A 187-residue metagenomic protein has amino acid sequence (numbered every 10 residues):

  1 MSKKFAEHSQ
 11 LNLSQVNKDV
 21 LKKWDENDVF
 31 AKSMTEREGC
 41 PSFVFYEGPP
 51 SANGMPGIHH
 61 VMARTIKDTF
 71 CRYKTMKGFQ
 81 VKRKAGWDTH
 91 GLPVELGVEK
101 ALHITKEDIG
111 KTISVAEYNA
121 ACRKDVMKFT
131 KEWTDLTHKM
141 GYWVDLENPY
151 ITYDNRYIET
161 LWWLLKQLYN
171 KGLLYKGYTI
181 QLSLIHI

Functional and structural regions predicted by a protein language model:
S2-I185: N-terminal, positively charged nucleic-acid-binding surface of large information/translation enzymes
